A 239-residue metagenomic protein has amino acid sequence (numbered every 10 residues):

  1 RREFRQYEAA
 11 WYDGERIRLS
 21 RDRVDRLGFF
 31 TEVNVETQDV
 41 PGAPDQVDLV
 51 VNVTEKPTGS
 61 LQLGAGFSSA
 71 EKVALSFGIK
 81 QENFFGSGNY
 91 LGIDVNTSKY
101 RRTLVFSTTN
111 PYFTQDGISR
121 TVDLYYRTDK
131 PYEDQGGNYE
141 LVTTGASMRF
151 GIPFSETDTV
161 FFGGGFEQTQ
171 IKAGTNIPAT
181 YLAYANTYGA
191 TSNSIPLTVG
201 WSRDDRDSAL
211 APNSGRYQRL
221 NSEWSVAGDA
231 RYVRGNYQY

Functional and structural regions predicted by a protein language model:
R1-R2: Sec-exported N-terminal periplasmic low-complexity segments
R5, A10-R219: Gram-negative/organellar outer-membrane beta-barrel architecture
K130, W224-G228: A generic structural motif
D229-V233: Extracytoplasmic assembly/pore-lining segments of large envelope/extracellular complexes
N236-Y239: Short secondary-structure subsegments characteristic of cysteine-rich extracellular domains
